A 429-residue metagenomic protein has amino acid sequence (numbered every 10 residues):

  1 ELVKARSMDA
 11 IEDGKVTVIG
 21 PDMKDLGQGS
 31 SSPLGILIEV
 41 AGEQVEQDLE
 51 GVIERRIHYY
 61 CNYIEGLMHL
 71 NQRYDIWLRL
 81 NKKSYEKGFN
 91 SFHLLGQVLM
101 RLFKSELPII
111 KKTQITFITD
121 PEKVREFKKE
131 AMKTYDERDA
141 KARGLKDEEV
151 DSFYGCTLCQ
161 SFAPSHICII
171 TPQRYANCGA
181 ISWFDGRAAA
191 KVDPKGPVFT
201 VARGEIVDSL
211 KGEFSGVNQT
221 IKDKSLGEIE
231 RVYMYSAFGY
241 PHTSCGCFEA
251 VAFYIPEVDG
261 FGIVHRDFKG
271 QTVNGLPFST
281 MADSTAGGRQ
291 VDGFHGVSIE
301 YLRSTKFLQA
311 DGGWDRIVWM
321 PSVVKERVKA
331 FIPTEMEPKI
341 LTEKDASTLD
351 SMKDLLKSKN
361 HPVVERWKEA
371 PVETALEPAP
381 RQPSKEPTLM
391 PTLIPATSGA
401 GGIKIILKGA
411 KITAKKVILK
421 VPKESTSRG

Functional and structural regions predicted by a protein language model:
E1-P378: Cysteine-centered metal-binding/redox modules
A379-G429: Compositionally biased, non-globular sequence tracts
